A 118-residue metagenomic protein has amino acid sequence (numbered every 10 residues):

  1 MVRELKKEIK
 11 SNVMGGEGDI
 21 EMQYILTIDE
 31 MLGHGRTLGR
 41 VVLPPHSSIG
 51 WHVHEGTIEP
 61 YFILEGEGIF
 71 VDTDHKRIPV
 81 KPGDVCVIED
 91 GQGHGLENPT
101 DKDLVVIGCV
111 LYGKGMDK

Functional and structural regions predicted by a protein language model:
M1-R36, G50, D117-K118: A short, N-terminal "cap"/entry segment at the start of jelly-roll beta-barrel domains of the cupin/DSBH fold
Y24-L26, G39-E55, D90: Conserved short histidine dyad/triad with adjacent acidic residue
R40, P60, H75-I78: Short, surface-exposed secondary-structure edge patches
V42-P44, V53-F70: Short, conserved beta-strand element in jelly-roll/cupin
P45-S47, G56-T57, K76, Q92-G93 (+2 more regions): A generic "binding-loop/recognition-motif" signal
G50-W51, F70-V71, I88, H94-D101: Short beta-strand His + acidic residue motifs that chelate non-heme Fe in jelly-roll/DSBH and cupin folds
P60, V87, K102-D117: A short hydrophobic beta-strand segment most commonly corresponding to one strand of the jelly-roll/cupin
D74-D90: Short acidic-glycine-tyrosine-enriched beta hairpin
